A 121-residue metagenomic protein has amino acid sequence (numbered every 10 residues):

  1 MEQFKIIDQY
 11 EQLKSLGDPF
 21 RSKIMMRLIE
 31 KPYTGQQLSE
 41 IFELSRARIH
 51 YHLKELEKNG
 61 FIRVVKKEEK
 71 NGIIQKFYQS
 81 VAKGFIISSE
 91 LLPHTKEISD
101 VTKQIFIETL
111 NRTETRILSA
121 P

Functional and structural regions predicted by a protein language model:
Q9-D18, K31-T34, K67-S89: Short, cationic-aromatic polyanion-contact patches
M25-M26: Hydrophobic residues on short alpha-helical segments
Q36, K54: Residues within the helices of the helix-turn-helix
Q37-E43: A short acidic, leucine-rich amphipathic alpha-helix
A47: Key DNA-contact positions within bacterial/archaeal DNA-binding proteins
G60: Glycine-centered, phosphate/nucleic-acid-interacting loop/turn motifs that mediate DNA/RNA or nucleotide
Q79-P121: Amphipathic alpha-helical dimerization/coiled-coil segments that flank or bridge DNA-binding/regulatory modules
